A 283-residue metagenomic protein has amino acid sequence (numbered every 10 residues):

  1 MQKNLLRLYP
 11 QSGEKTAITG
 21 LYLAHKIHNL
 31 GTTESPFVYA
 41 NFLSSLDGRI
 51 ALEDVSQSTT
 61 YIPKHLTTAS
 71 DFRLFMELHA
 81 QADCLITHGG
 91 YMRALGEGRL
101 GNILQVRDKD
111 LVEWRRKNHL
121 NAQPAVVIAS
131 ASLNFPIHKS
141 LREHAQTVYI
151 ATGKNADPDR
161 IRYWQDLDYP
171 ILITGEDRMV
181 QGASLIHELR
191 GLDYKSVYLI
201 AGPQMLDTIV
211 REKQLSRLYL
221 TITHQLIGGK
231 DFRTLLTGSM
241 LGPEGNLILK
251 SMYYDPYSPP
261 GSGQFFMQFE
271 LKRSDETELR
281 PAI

Functional and structural regions predicted by a protein language model:
M1-I283: Enzymes that bind and transform nitrogen-containing heteroaromatic metabolites
